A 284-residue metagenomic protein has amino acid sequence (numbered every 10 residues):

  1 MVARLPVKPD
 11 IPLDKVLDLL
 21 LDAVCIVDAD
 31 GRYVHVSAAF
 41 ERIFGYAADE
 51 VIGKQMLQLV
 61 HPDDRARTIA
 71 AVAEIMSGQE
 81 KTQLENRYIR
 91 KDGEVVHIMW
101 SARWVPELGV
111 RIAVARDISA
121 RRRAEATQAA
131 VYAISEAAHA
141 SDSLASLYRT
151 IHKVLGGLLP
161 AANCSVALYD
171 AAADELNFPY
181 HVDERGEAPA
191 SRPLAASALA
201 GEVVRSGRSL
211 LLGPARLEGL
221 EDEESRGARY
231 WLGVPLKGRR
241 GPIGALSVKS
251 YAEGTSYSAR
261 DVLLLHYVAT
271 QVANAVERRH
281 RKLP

Functional and structural regions predicted by a protein language model:
M1-D14, R116-A126, E253, L263-P284: PAS-associated C-terminal cap
V7-C25, A29, A129, R149: Sensory modules in modular signal-transduction proteins
Y33-V34, V95, Y148, F178: Conserved hydrophobic beta-strand signature of PAS-family and PAS-like sensory domains
F40-V51, P62, P189: PAS/PAS-like sensory domain cap-loop motif
M99-A113, I243: Short loop/turn elements at sensory-signaling interfaces that couple input to output
V114, R240-S250, N274: Sensory beta-strand/linker motifs that couple input domains to effectors
E187-L210: Acidic/proline- and glycine-rich, intrinsically disordered low-complexity segments that serve as regulatory linkers
R229-G238, P242-G244: A short, aliphatic-rich beta-strand micro-motif
